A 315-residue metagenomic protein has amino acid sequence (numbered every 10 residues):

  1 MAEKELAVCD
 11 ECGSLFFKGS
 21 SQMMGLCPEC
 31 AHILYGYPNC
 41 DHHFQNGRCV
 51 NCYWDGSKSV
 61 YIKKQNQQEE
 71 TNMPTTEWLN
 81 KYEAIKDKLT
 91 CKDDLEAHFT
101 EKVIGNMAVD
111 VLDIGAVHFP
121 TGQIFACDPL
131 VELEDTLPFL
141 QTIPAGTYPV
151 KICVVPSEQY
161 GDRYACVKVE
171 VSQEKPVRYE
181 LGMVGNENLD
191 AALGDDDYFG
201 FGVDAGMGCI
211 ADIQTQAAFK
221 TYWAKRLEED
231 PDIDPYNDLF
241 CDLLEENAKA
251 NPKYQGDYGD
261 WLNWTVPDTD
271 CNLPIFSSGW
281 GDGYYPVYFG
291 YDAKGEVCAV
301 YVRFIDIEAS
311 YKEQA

Functional and structural regions predicted by a protein language model:
M1, G19, D41: Residue-level marker of regulatory loop/turn positions in helix-turn-helix DNA-binding domains and in histidine
A2-E5, M23, G36, Q45: Short metal-coordination and nucleic-acid-contact micro-motifs, chiefly zinc-binding Cys/His arrays
C9-C12, P38-Q45: Disulfide-bonded cysteine-rich modules in secreted/extracellular proteins, activating on the conserved Cys frameworks
S20, P38, V60-K63: Short amphipathic alpha-helical interaction/hinge segments
Q22-I33, N46-G56: Cysteine-rich micro-motifs
S59-M73: Low-complexity, Pro/Thr/Ser/Gly/Ala-rich linker/spacer regions in secreted, extracellular modular proteins
E69-W280, Y284-A315: N-terminal domain-onset segments
